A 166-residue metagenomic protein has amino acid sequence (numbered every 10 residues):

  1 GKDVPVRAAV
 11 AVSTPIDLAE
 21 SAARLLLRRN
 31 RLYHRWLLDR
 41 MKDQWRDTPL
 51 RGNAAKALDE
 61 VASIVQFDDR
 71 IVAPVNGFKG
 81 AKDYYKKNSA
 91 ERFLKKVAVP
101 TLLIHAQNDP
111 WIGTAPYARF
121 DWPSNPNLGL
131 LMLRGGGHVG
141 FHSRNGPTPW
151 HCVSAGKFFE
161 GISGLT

Functional and structural regions predicted by a protein language model:
G1-N76: Alpha/beta-hydrolase-fold enzymes
R70-F93: Active-site nucleophile elbow and catalytic-triad environment of alpha/beta-hydrolase enzymes
A90-E91, Q107-P110, G135-G137: Acidic beta-to-alpha connecting loop that harbors the catalytic carboxylate
V97, L103-H105, D109: Short beta-strand/loop motif that positions the catalytic acidic residue of the alpha/beta-hydrolase fold
G113-D121: Short, surface-exposed loop/helix-turn segments at secondary-structure junctions that function as lids/hinges flanking
P123-V139: Catalytic histidine neighborhood in serine/cysteine hydrolases with alpha/beta-hydrolase-type architecture
G136-W150: Catalytic histidine-centered segment of alpha/beta-hydrolase-like enzymes
F159-T166: Short, hydrophobic alpha-helical segments
